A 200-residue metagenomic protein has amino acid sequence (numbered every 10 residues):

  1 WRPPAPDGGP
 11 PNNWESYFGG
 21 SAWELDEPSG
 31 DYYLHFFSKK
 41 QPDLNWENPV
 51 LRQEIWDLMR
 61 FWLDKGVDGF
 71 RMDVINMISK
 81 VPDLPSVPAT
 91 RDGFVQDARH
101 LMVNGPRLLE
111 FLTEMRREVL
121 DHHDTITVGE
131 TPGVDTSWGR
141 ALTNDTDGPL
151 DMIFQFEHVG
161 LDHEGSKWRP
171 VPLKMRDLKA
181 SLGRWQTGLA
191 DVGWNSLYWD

Functional and structural regions predicted by a protein language model:
W1-N13, L112, R116-D200: Conserved alpha/beta catalytic core and glycan-binding cleft of carbohydrate-active enzymes
W1-R60, D64, M77-D135: Acidic/aromatic-lined carbohydrate-recognition and catalytic surfaces of CAZymes acting on diverse glycans
D64, V74-T90, L182-W199: Anion-binding catalytic surfaces of enzymes that hydrolyze or transfer phosphate/sulfate esters
F70-M72: Hydrophobic residues within beta-strands of alpha/beta enzymes
